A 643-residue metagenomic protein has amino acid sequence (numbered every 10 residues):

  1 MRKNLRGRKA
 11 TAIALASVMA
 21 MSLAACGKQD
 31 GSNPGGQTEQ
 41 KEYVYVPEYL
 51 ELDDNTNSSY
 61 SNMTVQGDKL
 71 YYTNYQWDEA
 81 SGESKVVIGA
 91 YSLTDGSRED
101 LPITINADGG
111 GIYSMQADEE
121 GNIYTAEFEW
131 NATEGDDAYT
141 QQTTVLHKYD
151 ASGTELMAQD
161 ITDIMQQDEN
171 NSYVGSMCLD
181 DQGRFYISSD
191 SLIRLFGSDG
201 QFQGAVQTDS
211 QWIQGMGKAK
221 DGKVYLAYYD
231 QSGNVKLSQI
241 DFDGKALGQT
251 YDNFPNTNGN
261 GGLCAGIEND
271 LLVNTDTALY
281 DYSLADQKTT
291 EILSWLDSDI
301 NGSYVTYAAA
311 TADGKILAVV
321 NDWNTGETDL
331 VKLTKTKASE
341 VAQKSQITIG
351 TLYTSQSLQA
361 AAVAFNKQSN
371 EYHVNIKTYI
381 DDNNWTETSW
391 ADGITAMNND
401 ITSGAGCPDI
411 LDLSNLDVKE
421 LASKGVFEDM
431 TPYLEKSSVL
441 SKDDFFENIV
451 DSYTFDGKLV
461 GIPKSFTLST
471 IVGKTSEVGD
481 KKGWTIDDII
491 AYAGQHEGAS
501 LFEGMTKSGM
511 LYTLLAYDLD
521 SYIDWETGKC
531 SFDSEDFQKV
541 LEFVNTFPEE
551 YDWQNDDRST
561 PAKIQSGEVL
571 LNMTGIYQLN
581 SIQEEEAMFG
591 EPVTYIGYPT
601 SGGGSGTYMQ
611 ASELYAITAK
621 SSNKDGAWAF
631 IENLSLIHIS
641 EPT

Functional and structural regions predicted by a protein language model:
S22-A25: C-terminal motif of bacterial Sec signal peptides marking the signal peptidase cleavage site
N57-T64, D108-D118, Q167-C178, S210-A219 (+2 more regions): Repeated scaffold domains used in trafficking and secretory/extracellular systems, primarily beta-propellers
S61, Y113, N171-G175, N398-T402 (+5 more regions): A structural signal for short loop-to-beta-strand junctions that line the ligand-binding cleft of periplasmic/secreted
Q343-S355, Y372-Y379, I410: Short, well-ordered beta-strand elements
V374-D444, K563, L570-L571, A587-M588: Extracytoplasmic "Venus flytrap"/periplasmic binding protein-like
L421-V426, T431, F446-I490, M505-T527 (+1 more regions): Periplasmic solute-binding protein
T527-R558, Q583, I596-Y598: Glycine-centered hinge/linker elements that transmit conformational signals in sensory and ligand-binding systems
I637-T643: Residue-level detector of conserved catalytic or cofactor/ligand-binding positions in enzyme active sites
